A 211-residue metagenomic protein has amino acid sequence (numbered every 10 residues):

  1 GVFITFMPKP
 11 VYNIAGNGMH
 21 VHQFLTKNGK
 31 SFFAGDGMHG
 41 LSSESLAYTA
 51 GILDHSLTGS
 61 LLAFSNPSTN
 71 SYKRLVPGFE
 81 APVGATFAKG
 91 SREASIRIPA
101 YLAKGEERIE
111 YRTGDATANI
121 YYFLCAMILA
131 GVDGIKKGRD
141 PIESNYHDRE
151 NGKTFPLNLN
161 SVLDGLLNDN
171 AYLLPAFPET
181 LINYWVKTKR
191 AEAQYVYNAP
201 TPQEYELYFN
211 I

Functional and structural regions predicted by a protein language model:
G1-N145, R149-G152: Active-site capping/gating regions of soluble enzymes
D148-I211: Acidic, glycine-enriched catalytic cores built around paired aspartates
